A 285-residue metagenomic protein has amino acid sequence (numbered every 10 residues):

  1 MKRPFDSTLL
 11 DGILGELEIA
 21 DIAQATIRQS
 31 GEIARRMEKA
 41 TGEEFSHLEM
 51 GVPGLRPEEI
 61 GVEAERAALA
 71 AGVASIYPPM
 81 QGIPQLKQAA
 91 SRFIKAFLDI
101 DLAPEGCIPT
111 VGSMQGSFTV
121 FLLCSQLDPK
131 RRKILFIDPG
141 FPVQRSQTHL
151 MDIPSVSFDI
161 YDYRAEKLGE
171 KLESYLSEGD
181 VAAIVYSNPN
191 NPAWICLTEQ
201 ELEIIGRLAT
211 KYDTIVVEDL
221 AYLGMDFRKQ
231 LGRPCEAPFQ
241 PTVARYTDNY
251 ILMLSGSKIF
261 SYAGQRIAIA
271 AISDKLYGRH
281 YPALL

Functional and structural regions predicted by a protein language model:
P4-D6, E16-Q115: N-terminal small-domain helix-loop-helix segment of the aminotransferase-like
F5, L9-L10, R245-L285: Conserved core segment of the aminotransferase class I/II
L10-G15, A70-G72, V185-N190: Short glycine/proline-rich turn/loop motifs
E18-D21, A193, S257-K258: Glycine-rich "substrate-gating" loop/helix at the edge of Rossmann-like oxidoreductase active sites
L48, E218-D219: Active-site flanking residues adjacent to catalytic metal/cofactor-binding acidic residues
G51-P53, P189, S255-G256: Short strand-loop junctions, especially beta-strand C-caps/beta-turns that link beta-sheets to coils or alpha-helices
G54-E59, P192-I195, G224-D226, F260-A263: Short catalytic/ligand-binding loop motif for oxyanion handling, primarily in non-cytosolic enzymes, centered on
A74-Y212, V217, L223-Y246, I251: Conserved core of the PLP fold type I
